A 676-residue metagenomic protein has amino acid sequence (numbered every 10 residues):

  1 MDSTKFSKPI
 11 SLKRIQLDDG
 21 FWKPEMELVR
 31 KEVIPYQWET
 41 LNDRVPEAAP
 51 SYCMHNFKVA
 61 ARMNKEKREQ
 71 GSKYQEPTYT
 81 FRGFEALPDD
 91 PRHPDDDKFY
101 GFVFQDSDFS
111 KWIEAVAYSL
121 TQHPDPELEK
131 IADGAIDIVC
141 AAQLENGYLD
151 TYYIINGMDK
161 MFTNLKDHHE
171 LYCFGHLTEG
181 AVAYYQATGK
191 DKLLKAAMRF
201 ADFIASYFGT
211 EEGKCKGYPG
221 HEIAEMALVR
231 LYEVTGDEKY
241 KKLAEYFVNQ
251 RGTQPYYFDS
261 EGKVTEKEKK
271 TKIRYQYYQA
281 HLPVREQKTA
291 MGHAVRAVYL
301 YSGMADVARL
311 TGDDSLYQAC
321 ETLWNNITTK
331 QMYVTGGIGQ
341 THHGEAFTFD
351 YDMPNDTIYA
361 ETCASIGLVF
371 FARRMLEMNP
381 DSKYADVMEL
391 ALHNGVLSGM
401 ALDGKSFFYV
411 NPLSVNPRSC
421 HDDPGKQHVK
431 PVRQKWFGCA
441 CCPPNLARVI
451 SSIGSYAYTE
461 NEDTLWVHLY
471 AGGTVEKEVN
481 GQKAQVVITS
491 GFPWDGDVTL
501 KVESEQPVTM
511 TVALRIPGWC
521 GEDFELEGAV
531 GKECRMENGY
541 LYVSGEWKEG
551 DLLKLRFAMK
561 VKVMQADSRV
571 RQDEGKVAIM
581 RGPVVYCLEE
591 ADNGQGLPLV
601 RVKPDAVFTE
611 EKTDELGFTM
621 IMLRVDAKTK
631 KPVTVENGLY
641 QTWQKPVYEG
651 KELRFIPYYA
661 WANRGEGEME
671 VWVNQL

Functional and structural regions predicted by a protein language model:
M1-D108, D133-Y153: Low-complexity, Ser/Thr/Pro/Gly-enriched N-terminal "stalk/linker" regions
S3-F6, K67-Q70, R92-F109, K160-C173 (+7 more regions): Solvent-exposed loop and edge beta-strand segments that line ligand/cofactor-binding and catalytic clefts
R14, A244, C320, S382 (+5 more regions): C-terminal beta-rich recognition modules with glycine/proline-rich loops and embedded aromatic residues
D19, M26, W38, M54 (+10 more regions): Hydrophobic core segments within long, regular secondary-structure runs in both alpha- and beta-rich folds
W22, I113-P126, G175-K190, A224-D237 (+5 more regions): Well-ordered alpha-helical scaffold segments within catalytic/enzyme domains
N156-V234: A conserved hydrophobic secondary-structure block that centers on an alpha-helix together with its immediately flanking
R309-K330, N355-K405, N416: Catalytic-core region of carbohydrate-active enzymes that cleave or remodel glycosidic bonds
P507-G528: Beta-strand-rich binding/interaction modules
